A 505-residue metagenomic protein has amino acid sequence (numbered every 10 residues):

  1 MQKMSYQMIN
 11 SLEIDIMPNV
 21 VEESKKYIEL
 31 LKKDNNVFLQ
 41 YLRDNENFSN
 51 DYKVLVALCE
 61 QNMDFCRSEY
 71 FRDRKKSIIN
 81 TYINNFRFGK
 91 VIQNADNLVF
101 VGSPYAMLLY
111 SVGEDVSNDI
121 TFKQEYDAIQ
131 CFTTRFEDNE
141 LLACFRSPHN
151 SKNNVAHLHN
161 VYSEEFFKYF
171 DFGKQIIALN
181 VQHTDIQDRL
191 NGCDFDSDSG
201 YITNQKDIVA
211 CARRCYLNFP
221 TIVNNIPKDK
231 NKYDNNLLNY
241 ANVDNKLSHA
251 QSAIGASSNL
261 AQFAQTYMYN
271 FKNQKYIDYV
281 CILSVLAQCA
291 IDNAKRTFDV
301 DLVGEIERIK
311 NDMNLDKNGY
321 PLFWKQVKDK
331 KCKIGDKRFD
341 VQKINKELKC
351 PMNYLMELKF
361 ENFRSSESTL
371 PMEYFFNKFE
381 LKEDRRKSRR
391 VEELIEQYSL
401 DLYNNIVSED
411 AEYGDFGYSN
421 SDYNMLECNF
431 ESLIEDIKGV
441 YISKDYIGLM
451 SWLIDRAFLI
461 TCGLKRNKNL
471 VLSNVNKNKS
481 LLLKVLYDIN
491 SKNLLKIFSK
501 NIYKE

Functional and structural regions predicted by a protein language model:
M1-G192, D198-S199, Q205-E505: Beta-strand-enriched accessory nucleic-acid recognition/scaffold domains that flank the catalytic cores of large
